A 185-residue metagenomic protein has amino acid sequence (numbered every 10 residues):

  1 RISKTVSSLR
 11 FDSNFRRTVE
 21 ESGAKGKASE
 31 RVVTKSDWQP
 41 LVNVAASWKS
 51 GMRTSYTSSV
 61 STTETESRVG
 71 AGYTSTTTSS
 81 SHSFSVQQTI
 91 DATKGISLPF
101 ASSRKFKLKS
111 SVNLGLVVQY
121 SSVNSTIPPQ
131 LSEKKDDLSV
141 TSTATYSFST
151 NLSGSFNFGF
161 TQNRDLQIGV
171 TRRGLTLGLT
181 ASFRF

Functional and structural regions predicted by a protein language model:
R1-F185: Exposed, low-structure sequence patches enriched in small/polar residues
